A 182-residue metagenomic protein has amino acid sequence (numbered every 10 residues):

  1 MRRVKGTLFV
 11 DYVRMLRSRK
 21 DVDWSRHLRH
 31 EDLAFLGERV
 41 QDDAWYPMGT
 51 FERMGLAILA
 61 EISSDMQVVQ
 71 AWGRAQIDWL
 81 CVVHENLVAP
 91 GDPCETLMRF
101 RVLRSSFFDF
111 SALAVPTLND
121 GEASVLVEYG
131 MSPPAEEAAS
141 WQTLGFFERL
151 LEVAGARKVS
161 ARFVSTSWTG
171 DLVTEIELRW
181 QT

Functional and structural regions predicted by a protein language model:
M1-S63: N-terminal leader/assembly segments
M1-V13, R17, S105-L144, E152-T182: Short terminal or interdomain "cap/linker" segment that borders an active site or interface and mediates
V22-A34, M98-V102, K158-S167: Short alpha-helical "patches" and their helix-cap loops
E31-R39, W79-L80, T166-I176: Short, mixed-charge aromatic SLiMs
R39-Q142, S165: Amphipathic interaction/junction segments at domain boundaries or subunit interfaces
